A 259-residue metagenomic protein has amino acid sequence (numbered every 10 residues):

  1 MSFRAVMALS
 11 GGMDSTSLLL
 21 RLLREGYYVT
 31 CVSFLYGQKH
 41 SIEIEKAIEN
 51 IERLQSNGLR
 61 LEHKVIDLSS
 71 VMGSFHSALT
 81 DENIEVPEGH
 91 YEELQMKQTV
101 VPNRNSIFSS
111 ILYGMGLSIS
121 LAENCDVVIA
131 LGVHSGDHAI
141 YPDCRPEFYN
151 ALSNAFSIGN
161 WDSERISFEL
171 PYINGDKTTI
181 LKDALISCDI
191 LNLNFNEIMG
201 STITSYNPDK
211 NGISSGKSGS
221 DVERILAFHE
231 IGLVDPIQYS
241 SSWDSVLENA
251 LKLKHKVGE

Functional and structural regions predicted by a protein language model:
M1-F195: ATP-dependent adenylation/nucleotidyltransferase module used to activate substrates
H40-I42, E147, V234, S245 (+1 more regions): A generic structural signal for solvent-exposed, polar alpha-helical segments
L68, N207, E223: Active-site donor-binding loop signature of nucleotide-sugar glycosyltransferases
Y149, L181-A184, M199-T202, S215-S218 (+1 more regions): Short amphipathic alpha-helical surface patches that serve as generic macromolecular interface elements
L193-S215: Immediate flanking context of iron-sulfur cluster ligation sites
K210-L247: Iron-sulfur (Fe-S) cluster-binding segments and ferredoxin-like electron-carrier domains, especially [2Fe-2S]
V246, A250-E259: Iron-sulfur (Fe-S) cluster-binding modules
